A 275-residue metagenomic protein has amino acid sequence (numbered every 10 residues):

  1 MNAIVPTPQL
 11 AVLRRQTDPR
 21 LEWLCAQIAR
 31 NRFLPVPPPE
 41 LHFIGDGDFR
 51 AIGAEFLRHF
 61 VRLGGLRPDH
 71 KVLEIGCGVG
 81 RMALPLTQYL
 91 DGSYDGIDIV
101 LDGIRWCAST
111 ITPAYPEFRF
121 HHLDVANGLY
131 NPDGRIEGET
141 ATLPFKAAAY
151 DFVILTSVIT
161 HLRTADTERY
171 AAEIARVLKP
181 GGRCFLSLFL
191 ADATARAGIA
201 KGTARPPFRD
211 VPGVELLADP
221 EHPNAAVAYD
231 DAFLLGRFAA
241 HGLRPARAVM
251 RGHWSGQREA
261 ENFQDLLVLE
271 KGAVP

Functional and structural regions predicted by a protein language model:
N2-L63, R81-P85, L90-D91, D95-T142 (+1 more regions): Class I (Rossmann-like) S-adenosyl-L-methionine-dependent methyltransferase catalytic domain, capturing the SAM-binding
D69-G78, D95: Conserved class I S-adenosyl-L-methionine
K71, G182-R183: Short glycine-centered segments of the SAM/dcSAM-binding site in methyltransferase folds
I154: A conserved beta-strand element that flanks and buttresses the S-adenosyl-L-methionine
S157-V158: Short catalytic micro-motifs in class I SAM-dependent methyltransferases
R163-T164: Helix-capping/helix-break motifs at membrane-protein junctions, especially on the cytosolic side just before or after
E168-P180: A short glycine-rich, Lys/Arg-flanked "PGG" loop and its adjoining helix->strand segment in the class I
